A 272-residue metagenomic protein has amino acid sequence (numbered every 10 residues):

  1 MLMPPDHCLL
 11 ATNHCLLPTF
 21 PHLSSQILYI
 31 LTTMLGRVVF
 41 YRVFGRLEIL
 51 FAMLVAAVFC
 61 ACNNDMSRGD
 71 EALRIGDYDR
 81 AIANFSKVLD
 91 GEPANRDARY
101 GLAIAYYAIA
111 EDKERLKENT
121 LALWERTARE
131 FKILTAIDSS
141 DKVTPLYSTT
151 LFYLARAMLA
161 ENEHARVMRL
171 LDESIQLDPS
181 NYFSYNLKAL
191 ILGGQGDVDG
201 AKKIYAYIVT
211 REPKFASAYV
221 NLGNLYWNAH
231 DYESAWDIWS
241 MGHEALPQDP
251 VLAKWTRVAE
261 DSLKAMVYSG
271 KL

Functional and structural regions predicted by a protein language model:
N64-G91, A108-K117, R156-A157: Alpha-helical segment of the N-proximal tetratricopeptide repeat
D65, R96-D97, D141-V143, S148 (+3 more regions): Helix-start (N-cap) detector for alpha-helical repeat units in TPR-like alpha-solenoids, especially tetratricopeptide
D77-A83, E111-K132, A160-E173, G194-Y207 (+2 more regions): Structural signature of tandem alpha-helical TPR/SEL1-like repeats, specifically the intra-repeat loop/turn
G91, I137, D141-V143, L177 (+2 more regions): Structural marker of alpha-solenoid helical repeat scaffolds
G101, L146-Y147, Y153, L187 (+2 more regions): Canonical tetratricopeptide repeat
N228-L272: Terminal, low-structured helical/coil segments at or just beyond the last alpha-helical repeat
